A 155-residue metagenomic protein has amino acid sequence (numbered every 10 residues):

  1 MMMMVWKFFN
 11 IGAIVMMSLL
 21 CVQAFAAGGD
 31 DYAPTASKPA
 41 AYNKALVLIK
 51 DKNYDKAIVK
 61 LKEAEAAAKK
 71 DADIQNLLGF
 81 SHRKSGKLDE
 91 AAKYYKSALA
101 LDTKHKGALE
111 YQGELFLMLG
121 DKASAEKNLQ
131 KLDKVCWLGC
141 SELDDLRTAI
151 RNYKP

Functional and structural regions predicted by a protein language model:
T35-A67, D71: Alpha-helical segment of the N-proximal tetratricopeptide repeat
P39, D73, G107, S141-D145: Start-of-helix register in tetratricopeptide repeats
A67, L101, K134-L138: Structural marker of alpha-solenoid helical repeat scaffolds
L77, Y111, D145-A149: Canonical tetratricopeptide repeat
